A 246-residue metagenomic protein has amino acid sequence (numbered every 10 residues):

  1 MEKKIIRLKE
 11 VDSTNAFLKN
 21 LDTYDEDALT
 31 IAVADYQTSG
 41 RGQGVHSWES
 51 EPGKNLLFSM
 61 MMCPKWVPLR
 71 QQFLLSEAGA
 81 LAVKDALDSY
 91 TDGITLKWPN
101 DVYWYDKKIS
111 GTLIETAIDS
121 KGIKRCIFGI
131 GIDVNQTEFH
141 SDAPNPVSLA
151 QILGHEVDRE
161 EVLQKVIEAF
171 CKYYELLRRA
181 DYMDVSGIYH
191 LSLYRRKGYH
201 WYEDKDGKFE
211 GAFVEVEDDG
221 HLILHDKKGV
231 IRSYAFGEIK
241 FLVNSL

Functional and structural regions predicted by a protein language model:
M1-S89, E156, I231: N-terminal lobe of the biotin/lipoate ligase/transferase fold
K65-P68, L74-I94, W104-L246: Long, positively charged amphipathic alpha-helical accessory segments at protein N-termini or as interdomain linkers
D101: Conserved active-site carboxylates
